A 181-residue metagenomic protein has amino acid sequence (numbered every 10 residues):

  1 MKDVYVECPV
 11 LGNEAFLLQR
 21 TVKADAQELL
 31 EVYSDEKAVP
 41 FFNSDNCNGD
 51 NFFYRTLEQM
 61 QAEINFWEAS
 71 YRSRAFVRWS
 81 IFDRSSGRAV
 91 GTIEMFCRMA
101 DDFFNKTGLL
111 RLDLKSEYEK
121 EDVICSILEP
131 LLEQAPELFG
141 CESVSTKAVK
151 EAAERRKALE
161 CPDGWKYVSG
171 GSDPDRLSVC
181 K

Functional and structural regions predicted by a protein language model:
M1-E117, Q134, L138-C141, V149-E154 (+1 more regions): GNAT-family acyltransferases
E121-Q134: Conserved acetyl-CoA-binding loop-helix of GNAT-fold acetyltransferases
I124, A148-V149: Charged, low-complexity surface patches
